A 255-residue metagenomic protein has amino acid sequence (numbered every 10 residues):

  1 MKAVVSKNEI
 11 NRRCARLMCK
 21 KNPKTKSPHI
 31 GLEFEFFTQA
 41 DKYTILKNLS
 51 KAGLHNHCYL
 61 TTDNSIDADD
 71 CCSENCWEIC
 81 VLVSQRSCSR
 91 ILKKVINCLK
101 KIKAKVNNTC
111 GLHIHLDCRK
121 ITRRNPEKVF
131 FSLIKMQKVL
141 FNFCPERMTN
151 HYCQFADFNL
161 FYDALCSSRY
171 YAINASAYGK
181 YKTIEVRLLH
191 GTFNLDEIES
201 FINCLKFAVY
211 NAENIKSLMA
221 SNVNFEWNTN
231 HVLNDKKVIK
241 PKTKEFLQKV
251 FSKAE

Functional and structural regions predicted by a protein language model:
M1-I102, A175: Terminal catalytic/cofactor-binding subdomain
V4-K7, R12, K20, S27-G31 (+3 more regions): Aromatic/basic-lined ligand-recognition segments that form π-stacking hydrophobic pockets flanked by Lys/Arg to engage
E35, C76, K105-I121, Y181-R187: Histidine-centered divalent-metal-coordination microenvironment in nucleic-acid enzymes
L46, R86-I96, R119-P145, N194-V209 (+1 more regions): Helical (often loop-to-helix) elements that flank the catalytic cores of nucleotide-handling enzymes
K94-N108, I121-N125, N214: Secondary-structure boundary elements
K105, K138-Y152, Y210-T243: Flexible helix-coil linker/hinge segments at domain or subdomain boundaries
R124-L133, F158-N159, W227-F246: Short, low-order "capping/linker" segments at domain edges
K182-A220: Beta-strand-rich recognition/accessory modules
